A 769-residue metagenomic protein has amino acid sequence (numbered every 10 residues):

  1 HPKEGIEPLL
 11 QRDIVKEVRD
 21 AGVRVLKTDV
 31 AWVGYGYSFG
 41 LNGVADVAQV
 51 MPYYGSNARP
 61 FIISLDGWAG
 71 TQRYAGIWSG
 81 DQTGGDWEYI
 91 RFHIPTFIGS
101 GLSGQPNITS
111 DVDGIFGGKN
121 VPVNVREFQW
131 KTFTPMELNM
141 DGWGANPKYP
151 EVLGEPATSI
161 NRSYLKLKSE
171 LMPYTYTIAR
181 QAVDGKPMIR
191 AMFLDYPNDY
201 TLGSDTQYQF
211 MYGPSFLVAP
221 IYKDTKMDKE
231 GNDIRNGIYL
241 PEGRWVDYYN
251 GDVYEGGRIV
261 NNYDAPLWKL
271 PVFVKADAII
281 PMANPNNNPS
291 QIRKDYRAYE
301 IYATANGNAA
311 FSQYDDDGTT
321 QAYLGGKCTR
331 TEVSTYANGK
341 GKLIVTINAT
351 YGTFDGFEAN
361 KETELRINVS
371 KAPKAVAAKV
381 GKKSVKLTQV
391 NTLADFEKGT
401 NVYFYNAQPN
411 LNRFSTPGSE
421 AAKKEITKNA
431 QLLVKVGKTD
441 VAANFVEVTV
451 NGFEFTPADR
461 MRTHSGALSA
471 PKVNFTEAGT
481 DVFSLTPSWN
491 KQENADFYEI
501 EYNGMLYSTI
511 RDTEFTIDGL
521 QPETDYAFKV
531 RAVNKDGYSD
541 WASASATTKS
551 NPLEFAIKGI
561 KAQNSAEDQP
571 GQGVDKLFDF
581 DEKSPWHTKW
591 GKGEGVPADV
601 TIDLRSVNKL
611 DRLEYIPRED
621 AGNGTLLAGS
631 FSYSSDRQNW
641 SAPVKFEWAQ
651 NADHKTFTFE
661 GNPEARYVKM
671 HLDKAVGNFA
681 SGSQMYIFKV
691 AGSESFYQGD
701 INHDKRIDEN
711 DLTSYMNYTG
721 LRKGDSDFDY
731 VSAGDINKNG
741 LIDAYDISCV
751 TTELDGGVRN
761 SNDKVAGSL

Functional and structural regions predicted by a protein language model:
G5-G70: Active-site neighborhood of glycoside hydrolase catalytic domains
Q49, F61, T71-I77, F92-T96 (+7 more regions): Catalytic core of carbohydrate-active enzymes
R462-E493, P522, Y538-P552: Pro/Thr/Ser/Gly-rich low-complexity, intrinsically disordered linker/stalk tracts
I517-D536: Beta-strand-rich modules
T548-R605, R618-G624, S693-E694: Disordered, acidic Ser/Thr/Pro-rich linker "stalks" and the adjacent N-terminal cap of the next globular domain
G595-P597, A621-A691: Trp- and acidic/polar-enriched beta-sheet ligand-binding modules for extracellular glycan and matrix recognition
N608-A621, M670: A short beta-strand element within beta-rich, extracytoplasmic domains of secreted/secretory-pathway proteins
V690-L769: Cellulosome-associated attachment modules in secreted, modular CAZymes
